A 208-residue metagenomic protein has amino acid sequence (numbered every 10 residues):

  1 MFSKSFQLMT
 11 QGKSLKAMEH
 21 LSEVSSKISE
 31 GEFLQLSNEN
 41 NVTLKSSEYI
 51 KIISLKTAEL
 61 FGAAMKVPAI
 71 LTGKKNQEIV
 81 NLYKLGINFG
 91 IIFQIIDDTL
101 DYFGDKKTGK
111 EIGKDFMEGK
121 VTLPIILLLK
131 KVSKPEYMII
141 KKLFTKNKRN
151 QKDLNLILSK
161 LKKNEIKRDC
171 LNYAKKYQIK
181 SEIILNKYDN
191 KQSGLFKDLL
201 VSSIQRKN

Functional and structural regions predicted by a protein language model:
M1-I139, K176, V201: Mg2+-dependent prenyl diphosphate-binding active-site environment of isoprenoid biosynthetic enzymes
K27-I28, N88-F89, K146-N150, K163-N164 (+2 more regions): A short structural micro-motif
S47, K51, N76, N164 (+2 more regions): Charge-dense, low-complexity intrinsically disordered segments
V132, D189-N190: Juxtamembrane/membrane-water interface recognition
I139-I184: Mobile late-domain/C-terminal helix-loop "cap" segments that border catalytic sites or the cytosolic face
Y177, I183, N190-N208: Short, amphipathic C-terminal "tail helix"
